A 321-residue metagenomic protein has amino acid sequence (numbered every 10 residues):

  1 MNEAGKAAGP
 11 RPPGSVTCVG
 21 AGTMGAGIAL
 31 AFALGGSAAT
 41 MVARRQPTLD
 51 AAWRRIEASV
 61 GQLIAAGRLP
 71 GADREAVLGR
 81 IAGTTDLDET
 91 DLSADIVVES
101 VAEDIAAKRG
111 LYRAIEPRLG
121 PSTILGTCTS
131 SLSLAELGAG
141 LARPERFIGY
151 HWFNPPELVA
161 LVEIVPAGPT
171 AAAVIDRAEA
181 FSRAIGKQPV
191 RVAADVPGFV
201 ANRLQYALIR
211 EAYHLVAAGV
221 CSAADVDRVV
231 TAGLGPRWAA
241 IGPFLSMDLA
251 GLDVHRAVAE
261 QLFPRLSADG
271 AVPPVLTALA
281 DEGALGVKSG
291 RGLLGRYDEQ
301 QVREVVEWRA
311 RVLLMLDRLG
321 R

Functional and structural regions predicted by a protein language model:
N2-G9, G35, K187, A194 (+2 more regions): NAD(P)-dependent Rossmann-like dehydrogenase/reductase catalytic/cofactor-binding core
N2-Q62, A66, R118: NAD(P)+-binding Rossmann beta1-loop-alpha1 motif at the extreme N-terminus of oxidoreductases
G25-G27, A106-K108, S130-L134: Short glycine/serine/threonine-rich phosphate/pyrophosphate-binding segments that cradle anionic phosphate groups
T40, A201, Q205-E211: Structural/interface elements that position substrates and couple domains in central-metabolism enzymes
T40, A82, V98, I148-Y150 (+1 more regions): Hydrophobic/aromatic beta-strand patches that form the interior of the parallel beta-sheet core in alpha/beta enzyme
T48, Q62-L125: Rossmann-like NAD(P)-binding element
S59, A160-L161, L208-A212, P243 (+1 more regions): A general alpha-helix detector
I124-N202: Rossmann-fold dinucleotide-binding core
